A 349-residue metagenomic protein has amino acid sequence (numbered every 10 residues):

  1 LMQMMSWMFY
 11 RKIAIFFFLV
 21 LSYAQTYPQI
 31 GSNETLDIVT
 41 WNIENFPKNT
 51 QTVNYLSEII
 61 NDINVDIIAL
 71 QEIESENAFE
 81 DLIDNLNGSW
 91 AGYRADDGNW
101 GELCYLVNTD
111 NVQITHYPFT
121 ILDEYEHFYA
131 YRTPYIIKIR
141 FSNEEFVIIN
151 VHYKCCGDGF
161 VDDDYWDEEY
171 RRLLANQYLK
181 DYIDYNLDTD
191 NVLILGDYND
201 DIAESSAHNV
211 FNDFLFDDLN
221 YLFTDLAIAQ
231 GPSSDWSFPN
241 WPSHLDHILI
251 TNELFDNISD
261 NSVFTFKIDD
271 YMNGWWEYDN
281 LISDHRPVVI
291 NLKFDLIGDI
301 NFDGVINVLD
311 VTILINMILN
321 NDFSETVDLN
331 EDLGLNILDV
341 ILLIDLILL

Functional and structural regions predicted by a protein language model:
K12-S22: Sec-dependent N-terminal signal peptides
A24-L86, W90, D96-E102, L173-Q177 (+4 more regions): N-terminal, active-site-proximal structural segment of metallo-dependent hydrolase catalytic domains
Q25, E76, H116, Y129-Y131 (+2 more regions): Metal-dependent phosphoester-hydrolase catalytic domains
T50-I68, N85, F128-D235, H285: Extracytoplasmic, non-cytosolic globular domains
I67, Q71-K154: Structured beta-strand-rich core segments of catalytic domains in phosphoester-bond hydrolases
E80-D84, D184, F302-F323, D332-L349: Alpha-helical segments with a strong preference for the paired helices of cellulosomal dockerin domains
G196, L296-F302, E325-E331: Calcium-binding motifs, dominated by EF-hand helix-loop-helix domains
